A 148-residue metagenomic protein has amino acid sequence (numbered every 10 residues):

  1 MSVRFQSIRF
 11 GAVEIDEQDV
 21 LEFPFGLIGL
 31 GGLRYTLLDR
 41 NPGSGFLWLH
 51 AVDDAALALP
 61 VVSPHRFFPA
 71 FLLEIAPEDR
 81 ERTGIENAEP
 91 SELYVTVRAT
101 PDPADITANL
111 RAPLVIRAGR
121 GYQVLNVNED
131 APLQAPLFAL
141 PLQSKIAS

Functional and structural regions predicted by a protein language model:
S2-F68, A88-S148: Long, compositionally biased stretches
P60-V62, F71-E74, R80: Hydrophobic alpha-helical segments that drive targeting, anchoring, or assembly
L72, R82-T83, V124-N126: Short beta-strand His + acidic residue motifs that chelate non-heme Fe in jelly-roll/DSBH and cupin folds
P77-N87: Short active-site loop/helix that positions an aromatic residue
